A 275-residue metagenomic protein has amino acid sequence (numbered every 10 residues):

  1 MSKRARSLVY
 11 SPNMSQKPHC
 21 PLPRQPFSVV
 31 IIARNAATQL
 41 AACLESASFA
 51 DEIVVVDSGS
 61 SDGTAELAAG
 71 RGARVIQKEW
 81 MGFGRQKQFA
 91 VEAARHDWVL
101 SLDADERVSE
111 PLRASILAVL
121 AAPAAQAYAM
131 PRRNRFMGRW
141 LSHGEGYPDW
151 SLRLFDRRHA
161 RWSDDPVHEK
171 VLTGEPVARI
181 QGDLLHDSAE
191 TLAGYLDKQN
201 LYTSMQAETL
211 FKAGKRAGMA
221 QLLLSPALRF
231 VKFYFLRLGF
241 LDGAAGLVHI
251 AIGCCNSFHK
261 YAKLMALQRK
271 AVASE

Functional and structural regions predicted by a protein language model:
M1-C20: N-terminal amphipathic/basic-hydrophobic helices that include classical n-h-c signal peptides and signal-anchor
Y10, G84, Q88-V91, D97-W98 (+2 more regions): Catalytic-site signature of metal-activated, phosphate-bearing donor transferases, centered on the GT-A/GT-A-like
P26-S28, E52: Cell-envelope/extracellular polymer assembly enzymes that use nucleotide-activated donors
I31-F49: Short, well-formed alpha-helical segments that are part of the catalytic scaffolds of diverse glycosyltransferases
T38, S46, D57-L67, D103: A conserved acidic beta->alpha catalytic loop
F49, R71-G72, W150, T173: Short, structured coil segments at secondary-structure junctions
S58, K78, H96, D103-E106 (+2 more regions): Short acidic donor-binding/metal-coordinating loop in glycosyltransferase active sites
A65-A93: Conserved donor nucleotide-binding strand/loop of the catalytic core
